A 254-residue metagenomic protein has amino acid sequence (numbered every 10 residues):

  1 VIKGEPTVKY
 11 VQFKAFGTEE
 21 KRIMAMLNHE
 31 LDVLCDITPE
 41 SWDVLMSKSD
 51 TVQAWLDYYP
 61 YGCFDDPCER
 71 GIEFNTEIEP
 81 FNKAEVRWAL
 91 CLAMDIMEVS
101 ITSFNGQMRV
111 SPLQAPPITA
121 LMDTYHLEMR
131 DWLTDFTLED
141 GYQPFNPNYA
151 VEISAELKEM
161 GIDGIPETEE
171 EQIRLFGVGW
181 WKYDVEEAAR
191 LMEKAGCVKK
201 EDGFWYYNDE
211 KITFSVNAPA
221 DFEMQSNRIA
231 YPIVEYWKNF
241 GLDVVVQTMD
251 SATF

Functional and structural regions predicted by a protein language model:
V1-F254: Extracytoplasmic/periplasmic ligand-capture domains
